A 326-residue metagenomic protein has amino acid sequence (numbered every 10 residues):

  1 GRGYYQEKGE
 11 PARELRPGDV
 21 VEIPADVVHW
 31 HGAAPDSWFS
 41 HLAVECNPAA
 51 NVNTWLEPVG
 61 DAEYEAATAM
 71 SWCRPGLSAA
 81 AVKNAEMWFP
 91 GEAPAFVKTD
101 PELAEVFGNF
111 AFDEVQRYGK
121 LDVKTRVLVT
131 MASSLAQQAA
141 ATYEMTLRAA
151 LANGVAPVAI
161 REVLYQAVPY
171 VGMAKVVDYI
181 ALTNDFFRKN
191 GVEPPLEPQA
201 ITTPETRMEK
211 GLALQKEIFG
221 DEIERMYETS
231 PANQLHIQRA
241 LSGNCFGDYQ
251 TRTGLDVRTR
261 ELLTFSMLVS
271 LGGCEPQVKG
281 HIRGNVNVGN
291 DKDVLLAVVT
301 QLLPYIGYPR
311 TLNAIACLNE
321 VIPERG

Functional and structural regions predicted by a protein language model:
G1-P17, V27: A short beta-strand-loop-beta hairpin characteristic of the jelly-roll/cupin
L15, T125-S134, Y143, I160-L164 (+3 more regions): Short, structured motif recognition centered on aromatic/hydrophobic residues
W30-S71: Double-stranded beta-helix
W72-V123, A152, V176-V257, N287 (+2 more regions): Acidic, glycine/proline-rich low-complexity segments that act as flexible tails and inter-domain linkers
L135-A136, Q166-M173, V269-S270, Q301-Y308 (+1 more regions): A short structural micro-motif
E144, L241-G247, T251, T264-F265 (+6 more regions): Long compositionally biased, domain-poor regions of proteins
T146-L182: Hydrophobic/aromatic-rich structural module bridging two neighboring secondary-structure elements via a short loop
